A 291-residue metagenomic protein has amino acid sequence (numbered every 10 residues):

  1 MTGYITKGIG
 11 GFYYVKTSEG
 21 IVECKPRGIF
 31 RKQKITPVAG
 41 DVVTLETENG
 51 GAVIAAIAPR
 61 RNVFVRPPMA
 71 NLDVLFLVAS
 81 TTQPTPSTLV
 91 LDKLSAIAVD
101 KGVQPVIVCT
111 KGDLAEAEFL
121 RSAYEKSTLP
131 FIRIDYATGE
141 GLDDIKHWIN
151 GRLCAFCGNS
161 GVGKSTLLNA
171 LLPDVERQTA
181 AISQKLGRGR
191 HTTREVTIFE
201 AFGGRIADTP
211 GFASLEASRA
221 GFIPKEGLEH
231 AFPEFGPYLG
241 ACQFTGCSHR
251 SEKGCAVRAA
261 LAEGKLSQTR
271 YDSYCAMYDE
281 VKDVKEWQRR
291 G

Functional and structural regions predicted by a protein language model:
M1-I9: Structural detector for short beta-strands of small beta-barrel domains
G11, G28, K34-G51, A58-L75 (+6 more regions): Helix-rich effector regions associated with P-loop NTPase G domains
Y13-T17, C24, L45: SH3/SH3-like beta-barrel fold
I21-G28, V53: A short macromolecule-binding patch
V90-K93: Charged helix-capping and loop-helix junction motifs
K111-V162: Canonical P-loop GTPase G-domain recognition
L153-F156, G161, S165-N169, V196-I198 (+1 more regions): Conserved active-site beta-strand-loop modules that form the wall/rim of enzyme catalytic pockets and either contain
K164-A180: A conserved segment at the C-terminal end of the G1
